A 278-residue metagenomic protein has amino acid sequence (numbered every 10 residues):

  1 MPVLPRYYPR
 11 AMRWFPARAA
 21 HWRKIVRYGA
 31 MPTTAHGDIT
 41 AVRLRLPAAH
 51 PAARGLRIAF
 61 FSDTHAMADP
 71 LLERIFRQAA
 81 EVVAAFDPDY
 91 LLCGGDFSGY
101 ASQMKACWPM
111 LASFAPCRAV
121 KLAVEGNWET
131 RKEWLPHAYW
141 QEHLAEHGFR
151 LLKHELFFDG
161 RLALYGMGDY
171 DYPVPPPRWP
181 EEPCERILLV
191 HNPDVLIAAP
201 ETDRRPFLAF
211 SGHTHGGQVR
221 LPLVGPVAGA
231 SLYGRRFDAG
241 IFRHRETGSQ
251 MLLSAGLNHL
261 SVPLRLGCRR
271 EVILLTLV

Functional and structural regions predicted by a protein language model:
M1-G29, A199-E201, L260-V278: A short C-terminal boundary segment appended to hydrolase-like catalytic domains
P5-P109: N-terminal active-site segment of His-dependent metallophosphoesterases
L46-P51, H65-M67, G99, N127-F210 (+3 more regions): Conserved catalytic scaffold of divalent metal-dependent phosphoesterases
R57, V120, E185: Conserved catalytic motifs of the protein kinase core domain
A68-D159: Core catalytic region of metal-dependent phosphoesterases/phosphodiesterases, especially metallo-beta-lactamase-like
G217-L221: His/Asp/Glu-enriched short active-site or ligand-binding loop at hydrolase and phosphoryl-transfer sites
P222-V227: Membrane-interfacial alpha-helical segments at the cytosolic side of multi-pass membrane proteins
